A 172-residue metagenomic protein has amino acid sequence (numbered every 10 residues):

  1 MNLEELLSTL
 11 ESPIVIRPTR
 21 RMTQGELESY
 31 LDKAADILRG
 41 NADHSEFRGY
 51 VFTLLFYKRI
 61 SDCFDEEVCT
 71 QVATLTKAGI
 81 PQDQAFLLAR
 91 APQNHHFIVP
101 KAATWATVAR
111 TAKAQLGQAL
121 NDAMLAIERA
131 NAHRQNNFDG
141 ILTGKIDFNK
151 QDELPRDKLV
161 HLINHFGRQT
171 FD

Functional and structural regions predicted by a protein language model:
M1-D172: Non-catalytic, mostly N-terminal accessory regions of nucleic-acid modification and defense proteins
